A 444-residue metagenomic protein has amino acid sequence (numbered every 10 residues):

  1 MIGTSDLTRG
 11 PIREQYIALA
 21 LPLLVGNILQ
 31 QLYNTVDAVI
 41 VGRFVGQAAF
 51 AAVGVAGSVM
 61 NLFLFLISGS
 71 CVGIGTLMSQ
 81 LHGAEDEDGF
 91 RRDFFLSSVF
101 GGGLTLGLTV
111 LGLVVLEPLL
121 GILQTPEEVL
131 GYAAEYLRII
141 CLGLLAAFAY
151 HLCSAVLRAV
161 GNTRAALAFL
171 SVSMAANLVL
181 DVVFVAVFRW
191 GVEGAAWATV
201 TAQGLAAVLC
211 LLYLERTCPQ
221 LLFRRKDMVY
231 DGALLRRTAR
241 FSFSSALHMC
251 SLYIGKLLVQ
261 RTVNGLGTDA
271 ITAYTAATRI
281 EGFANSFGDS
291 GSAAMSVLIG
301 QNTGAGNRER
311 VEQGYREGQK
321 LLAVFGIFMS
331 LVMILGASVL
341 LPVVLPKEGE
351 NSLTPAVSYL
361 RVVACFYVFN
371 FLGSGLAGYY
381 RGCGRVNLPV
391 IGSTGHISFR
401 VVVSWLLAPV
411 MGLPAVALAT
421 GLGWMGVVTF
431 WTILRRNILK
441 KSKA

Functional and structural regions predicted by a protein language model:
M1-A20, M78-L145, V187-F243, I299-C365 (+1 more regions): Short alpha-helical transmembrane segments in multi-pass integral membrane proteins
L23, N27, V39, T76 (+16 more regions): Transmembrane alpha-helix boundary and packing residues in multipass membrane permease domains and related
L23-T76, I140-A147, R236-A305, L322-S330 (+3 more regions): Transmembrane helix-bundle signature of multi-pass secondary active exporters and lipid flippases
Q30, N34, A38, G42 (+13 more regions): Juxtamembrane/transmembrane-helix interface segments of polytopic membrane transporters
T35, F44-Q47, L81-A84, A159-V160 (+5 more regions): Helix-loop interface residues and adjacent transmembrane-helix termini in multi-pass membrane transporters, primarily
A38, Q47-F50, E87, L116 (+5 more regions): Membrane-helix interface/capping residues of multi-pass secondary transporters
F50-V110, A147-A166, A273-A337, N370-G392: Small-residue-rich hydrophobic transmembrane alpha-helices
C71, I139-R158, A166-N177, A195-V208 (+4 more regions): Short runs within selected transmembrane alpha-helices of multi-pass transporters and secretion channels
